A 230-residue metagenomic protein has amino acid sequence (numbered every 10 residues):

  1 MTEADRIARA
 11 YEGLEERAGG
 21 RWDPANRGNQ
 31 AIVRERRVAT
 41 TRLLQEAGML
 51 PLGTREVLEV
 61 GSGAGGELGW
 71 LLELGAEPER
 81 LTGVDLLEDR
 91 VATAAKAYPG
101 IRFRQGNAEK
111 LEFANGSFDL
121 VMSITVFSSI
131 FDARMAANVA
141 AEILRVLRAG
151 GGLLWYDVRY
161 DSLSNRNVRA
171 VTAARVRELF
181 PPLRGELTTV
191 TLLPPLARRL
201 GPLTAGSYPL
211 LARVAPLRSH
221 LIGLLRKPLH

Functional and structural regions predicted by a protein language model:
M1-L52: Conserved class I S-adenosyl-L-methionine
L58, G65-K110: Class I SAM-dependent methyltransferase SAM/SAH-binding core
M122: A conserved beta-strand element that flanks and buttresses the S-adenosyl-L-methionine
T125-S129: Short catalytic micro-motifs in class I SAM-dependent methyltransferases
A137-A149: A short glycine-rich, Lys/Arg-flanked "PGG" loop and its adjoining helix->strand segment in the class I
G150-D157: Conserved beta-strand signature within the Rossmann-like core of class I S-adenosyl-L-methionine
N167-T188: Short alpha-helix
A174, T188-H230: A C-terminal cap/extension of S-adenosyl-L-methionine-dependent methyltransferases that defines the acceptor-substrate
